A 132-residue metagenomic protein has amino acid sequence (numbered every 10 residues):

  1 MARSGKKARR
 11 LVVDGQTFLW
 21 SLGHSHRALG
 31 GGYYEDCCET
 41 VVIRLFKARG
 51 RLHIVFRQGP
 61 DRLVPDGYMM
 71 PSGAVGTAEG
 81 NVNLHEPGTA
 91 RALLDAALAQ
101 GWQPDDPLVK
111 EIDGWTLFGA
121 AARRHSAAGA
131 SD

Functional and structural regions predicted by a protein language model:
M1-V12, R124: Short acidic, Pro/Gly- and aromatic-enriched capping/linker segments at domain boundaries
R3, D14, E35-C37: Solvent-exposed loop and beta-edge segments used for protein-protein assembly and interaction
A8, T17, C38-T40: Broad gene-expression machinery/nucleic-acid interaction feature
V13, F18-W20: Short, isolated positions in well-ordered beta-strands
G23-G50: Short, surface-exposed, low-complexity cationic segments
R49-D132: Acidic, low-complexity intrinsically disordered segments
